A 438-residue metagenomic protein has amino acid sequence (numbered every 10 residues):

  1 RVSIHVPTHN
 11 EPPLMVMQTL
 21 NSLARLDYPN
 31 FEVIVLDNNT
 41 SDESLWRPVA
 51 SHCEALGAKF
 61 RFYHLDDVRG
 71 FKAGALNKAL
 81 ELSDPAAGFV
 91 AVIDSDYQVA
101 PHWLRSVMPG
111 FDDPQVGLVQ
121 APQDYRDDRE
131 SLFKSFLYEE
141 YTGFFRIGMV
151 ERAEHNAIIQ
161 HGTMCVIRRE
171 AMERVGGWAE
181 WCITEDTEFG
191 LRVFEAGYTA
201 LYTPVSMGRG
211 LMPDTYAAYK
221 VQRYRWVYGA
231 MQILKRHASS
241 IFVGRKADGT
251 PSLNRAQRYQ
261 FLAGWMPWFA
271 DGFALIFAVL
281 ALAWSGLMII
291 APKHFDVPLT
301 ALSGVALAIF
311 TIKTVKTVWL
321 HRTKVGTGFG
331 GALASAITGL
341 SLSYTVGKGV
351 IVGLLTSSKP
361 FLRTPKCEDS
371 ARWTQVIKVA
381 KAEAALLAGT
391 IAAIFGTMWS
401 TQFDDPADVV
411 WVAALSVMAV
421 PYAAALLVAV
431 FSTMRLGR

Functional and structural regions predicted by a protein language model:
R1-N21: N-proximal low-complexity "stem/linker" segments adjacent to membrane-targeting elements
V2-S3, E32, E173, E188: Cell-envelope/extracellular polymer assembly enzymes that use nucleotide-activated donors
Q18, P204-A218: Active-site donor/metal-binding and catalytic loop motifs of nucleotide-sugar-dependent glycosylation enzymes
L20-V68: Acidic donor-binding segment of Leloir-type glycosyltransferases
C53-F89, P101-I183, E188, F194-E195 (+2 more regions): Long helical/loop segments within the catalytic core of UDP-sugar-dependent glycosyltransferases, especially the large
P122, G197, L201-R209: Catalytic beta-strand/loop signature of glycosyltransferases that borders the donor
P267-P360, V376-R438: Membrane-embedded multi-pass helical conduit in multi-pass membrane proteins, especially envelope-biosynthetic
